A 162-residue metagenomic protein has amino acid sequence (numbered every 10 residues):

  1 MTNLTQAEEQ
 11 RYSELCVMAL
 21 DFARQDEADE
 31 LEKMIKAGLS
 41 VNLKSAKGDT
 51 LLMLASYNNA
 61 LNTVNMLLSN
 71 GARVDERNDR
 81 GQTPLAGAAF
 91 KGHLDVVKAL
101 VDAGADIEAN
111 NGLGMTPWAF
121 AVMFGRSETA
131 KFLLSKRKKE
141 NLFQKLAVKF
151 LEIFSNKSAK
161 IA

Functional and structural regions predicted by a protein language model:
M1-D21, V122-M123, S127-A162: Ankyrin-repeat-protein effector appendages
E30, N62-T63, D95-V96, E128-T129: Conserved ankyrin/ankyrin-like repeat signature
